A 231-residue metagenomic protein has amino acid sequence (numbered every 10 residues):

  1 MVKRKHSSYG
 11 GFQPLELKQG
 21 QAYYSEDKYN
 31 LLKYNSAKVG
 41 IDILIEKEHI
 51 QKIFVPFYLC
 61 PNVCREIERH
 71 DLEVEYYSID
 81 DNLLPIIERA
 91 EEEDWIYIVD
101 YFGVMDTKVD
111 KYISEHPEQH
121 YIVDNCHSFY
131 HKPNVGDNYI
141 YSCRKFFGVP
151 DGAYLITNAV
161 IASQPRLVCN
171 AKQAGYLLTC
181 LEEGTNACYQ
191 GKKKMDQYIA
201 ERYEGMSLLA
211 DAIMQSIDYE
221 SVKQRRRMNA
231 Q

Functional and structural regions predicted by a protein language model:
M1-S25, A187-R202: N-terminal "arm"/small-domain region of PLP-dependent enzymes with the aminotransferase-like
S7-D27, L31, N35, V39-H116 (+1 more regions): PLP-dependent aminotransferase-like
F54, W95-I98, I122, I140 (+1 more regions): Structural motif
V74, Y121-I122: Hydrophobic beta-strand scaffold residues
L83-E88, T107, Y130-V135, G148-L155: Short, charged, surface-exposed secondary-structure boundary motifs
D94-W95, F102-Y112, I122, C126-H131 (+1 more regions): A basic- and aromatic-enriched beta-loop-alpha substructure that forms the phosphate/nucleotide- and DNA/RNA-contacting
Q119, D137: Short, conserved active-site loop motifs that form the nucleotide-linked donor/cofactor pocket
H131, I140, K145-Q231: Active-site region of PLP-dependent enzymes
